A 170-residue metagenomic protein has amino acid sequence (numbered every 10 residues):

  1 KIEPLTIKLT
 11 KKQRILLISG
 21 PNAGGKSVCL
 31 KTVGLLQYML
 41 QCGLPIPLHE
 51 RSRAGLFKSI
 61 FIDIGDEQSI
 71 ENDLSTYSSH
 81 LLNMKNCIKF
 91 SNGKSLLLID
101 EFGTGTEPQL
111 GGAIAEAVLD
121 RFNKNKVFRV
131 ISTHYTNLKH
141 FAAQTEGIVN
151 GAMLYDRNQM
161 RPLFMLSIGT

Functional and structural regions predicted by a protein language model:
K1-T170: ATPase nucleotide-binding head domains, primarily ABC-like/P-loop NTPase cores
